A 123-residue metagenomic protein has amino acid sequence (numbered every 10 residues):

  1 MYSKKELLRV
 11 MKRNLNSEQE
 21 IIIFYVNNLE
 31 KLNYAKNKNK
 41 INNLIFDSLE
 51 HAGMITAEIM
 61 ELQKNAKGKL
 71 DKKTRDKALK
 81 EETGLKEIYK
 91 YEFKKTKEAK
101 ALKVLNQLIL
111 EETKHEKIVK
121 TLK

Functional and structural regions predicted by a protein language model:
M1-K123: Non-heme di-metal
